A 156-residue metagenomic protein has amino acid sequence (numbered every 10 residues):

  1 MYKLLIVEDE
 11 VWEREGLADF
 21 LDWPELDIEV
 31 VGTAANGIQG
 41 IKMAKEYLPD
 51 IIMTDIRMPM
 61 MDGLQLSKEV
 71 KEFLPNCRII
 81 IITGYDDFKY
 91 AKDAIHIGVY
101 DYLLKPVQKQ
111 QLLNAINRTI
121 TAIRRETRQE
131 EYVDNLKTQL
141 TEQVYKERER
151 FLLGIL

Functional and structural regions predicted by a protein language model:
E8, D55: Active-site residues of response regulator receiver
A18, T33-I51: Acidic, metal-coordinating helix/loop segments flanking the phosphotransfer/catalytic sites of two-component signaling
N36-Q39, D62-Q65, T83: Acidic catalytic/metal-coordinating carboxylates
K42, L64-P75: Short amphipathic alpha-helix used as the core "switch/output" element in two-component signaling
M58: Receiver (REC) domain active-site loop signature in two-component systems and cognate sites in sensor histidine kinases
N76-Y85: A short, hydrophobic beta-strand element within the central beta-sheet of small alpha/beta folds
V107-L156: Interdomain helical linkers/hinges and coiled-coil/dimerization scaffolds that transmit conformational signals
